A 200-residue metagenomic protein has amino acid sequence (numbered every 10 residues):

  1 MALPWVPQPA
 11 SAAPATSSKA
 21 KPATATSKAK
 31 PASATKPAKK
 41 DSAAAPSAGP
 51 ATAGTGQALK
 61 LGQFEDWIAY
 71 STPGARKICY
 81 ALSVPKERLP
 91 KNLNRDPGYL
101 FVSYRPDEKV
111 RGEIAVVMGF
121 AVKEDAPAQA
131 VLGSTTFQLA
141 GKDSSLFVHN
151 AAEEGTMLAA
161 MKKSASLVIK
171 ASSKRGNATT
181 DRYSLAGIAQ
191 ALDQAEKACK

Functional and structural regions predicted by a protein language model:
W5-K200: A generic "folded-domain core" signal
